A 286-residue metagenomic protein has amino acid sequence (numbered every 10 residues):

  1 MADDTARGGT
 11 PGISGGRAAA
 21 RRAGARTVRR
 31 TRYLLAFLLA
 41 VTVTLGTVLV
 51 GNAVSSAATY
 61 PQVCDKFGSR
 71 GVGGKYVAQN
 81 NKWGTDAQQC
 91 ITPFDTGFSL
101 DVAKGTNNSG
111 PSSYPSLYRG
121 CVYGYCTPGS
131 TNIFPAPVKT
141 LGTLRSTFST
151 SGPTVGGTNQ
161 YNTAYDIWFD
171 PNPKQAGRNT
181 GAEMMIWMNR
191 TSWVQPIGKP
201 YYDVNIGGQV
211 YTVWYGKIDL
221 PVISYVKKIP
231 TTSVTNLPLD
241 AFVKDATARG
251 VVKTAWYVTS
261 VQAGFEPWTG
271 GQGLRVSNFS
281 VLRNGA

Functional and structural regions predicted by a protein language model:
D3-T5, G12-S55: Secretory targeting and sorting signals
S55-A58, G285-A286: Low-complexity, Pro/Thr/Ser/Gly/Ala-rich linker/spacer regions in secreted, extracellular modular proteins
T59-P111: Solvent-exposed N-terminal domain segments of exported/luminal and surface proteins
F98-V102, G142-S151, Y165-I167, V258-P267: Short, hydrophobic/proline-enriched secondary-structure or compact coil segments at domain edges
D101-G105, D170, W187-N189, N205-G207 (+6 more regions): A structural detector for beta-sheet-dominated domains
P115-Y201: Extracellular-facing segments of soluble proteins and assemblies that are Gly/Ser/Thr-biased and enriched in aromatics
P173-D240: Short helix-loop boundary/capping segments
I229-A286: Long, compositionally biased interface segments
